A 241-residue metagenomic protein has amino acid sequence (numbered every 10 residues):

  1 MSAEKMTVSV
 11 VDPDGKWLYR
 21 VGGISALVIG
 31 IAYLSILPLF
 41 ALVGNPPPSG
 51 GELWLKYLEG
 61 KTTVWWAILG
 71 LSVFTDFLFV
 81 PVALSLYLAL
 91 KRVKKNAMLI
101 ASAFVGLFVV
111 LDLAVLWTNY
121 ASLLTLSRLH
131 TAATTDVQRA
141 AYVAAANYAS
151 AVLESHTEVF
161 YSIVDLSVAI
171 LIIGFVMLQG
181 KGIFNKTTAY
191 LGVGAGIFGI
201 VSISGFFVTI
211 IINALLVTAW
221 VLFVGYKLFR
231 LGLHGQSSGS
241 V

Functional and structural regions predicted by a protein language model:
S2-V241: Hydrophobic, aromatic-enriched alpha-helical segments typical of multi-pass transmembrane helices
